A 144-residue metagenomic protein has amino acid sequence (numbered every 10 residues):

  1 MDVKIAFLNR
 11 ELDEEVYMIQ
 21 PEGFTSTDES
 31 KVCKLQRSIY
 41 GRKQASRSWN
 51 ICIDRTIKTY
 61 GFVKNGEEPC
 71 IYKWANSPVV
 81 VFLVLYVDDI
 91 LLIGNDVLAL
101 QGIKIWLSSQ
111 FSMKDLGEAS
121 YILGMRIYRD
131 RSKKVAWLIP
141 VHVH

Functional and structural regions predicted by a protein language model:
M1-H144: Long, low-complexity, charge-biased intrinsically disordered regions
